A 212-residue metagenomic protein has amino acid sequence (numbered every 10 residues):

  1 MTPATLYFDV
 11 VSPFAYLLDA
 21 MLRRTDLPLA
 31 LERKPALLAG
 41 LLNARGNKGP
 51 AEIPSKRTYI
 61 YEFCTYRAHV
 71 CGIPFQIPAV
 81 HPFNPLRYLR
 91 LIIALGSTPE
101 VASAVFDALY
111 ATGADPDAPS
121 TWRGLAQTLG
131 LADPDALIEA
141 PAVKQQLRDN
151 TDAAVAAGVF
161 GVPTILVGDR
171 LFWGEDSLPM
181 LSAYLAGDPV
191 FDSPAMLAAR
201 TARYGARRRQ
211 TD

Functional and structural regions predicted by a protein language model:
P3-L6, K34: Short, well-ordered beta-strand elements
T5, V10-L29, A104-D212: C-terminal cap of thioredoxin/glutaredoxin-like
V10, F14-T112, A195-D212: Structural alpha/beta surface segment adjacent to cysteine/selenocysteine redox centers across thiol/disulfide enzymes
